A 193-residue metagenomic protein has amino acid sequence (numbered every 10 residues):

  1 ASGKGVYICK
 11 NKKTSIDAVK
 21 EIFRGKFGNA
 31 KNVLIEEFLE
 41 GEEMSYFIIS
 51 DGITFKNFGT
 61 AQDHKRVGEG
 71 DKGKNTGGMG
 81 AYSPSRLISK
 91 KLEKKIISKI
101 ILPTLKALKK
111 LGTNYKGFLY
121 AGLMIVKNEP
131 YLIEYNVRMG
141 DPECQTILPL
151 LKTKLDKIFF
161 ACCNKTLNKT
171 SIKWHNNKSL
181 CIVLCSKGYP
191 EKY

Functional and structural regions predicted by a protein language model:
A1: Conserved N-proximal alpha/beta basic substrate-recognition cap immediately N-terminal to, or forming the N-lobe
K4-Q145: Internal nucleotide-binding/catalytic subdomain
I97-L119, N136-Y193: Active-site "cap" helix and flanking loop/linker of ATP-utilizing ligase/carboxylase catalytic domains
